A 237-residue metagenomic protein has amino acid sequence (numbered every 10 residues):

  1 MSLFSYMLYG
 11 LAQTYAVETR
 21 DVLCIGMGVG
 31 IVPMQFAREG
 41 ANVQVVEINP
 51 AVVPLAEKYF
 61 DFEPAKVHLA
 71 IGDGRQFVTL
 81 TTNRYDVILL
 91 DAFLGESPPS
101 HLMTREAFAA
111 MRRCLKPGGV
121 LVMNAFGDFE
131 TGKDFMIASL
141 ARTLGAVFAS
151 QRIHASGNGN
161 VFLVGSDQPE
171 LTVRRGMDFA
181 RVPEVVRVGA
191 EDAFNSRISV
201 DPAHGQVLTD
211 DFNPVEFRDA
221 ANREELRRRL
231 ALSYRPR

Functional and structural regions predicted by a protein language model:
M1-T14, S150-R237: Soluble small-group transferase modules, centered on the S-adenosyl donor enzyme superfamily
L3-F126, E130-L140, V147: The AdoMet/dcAdoMet-binding core of the Class I SAM-like
